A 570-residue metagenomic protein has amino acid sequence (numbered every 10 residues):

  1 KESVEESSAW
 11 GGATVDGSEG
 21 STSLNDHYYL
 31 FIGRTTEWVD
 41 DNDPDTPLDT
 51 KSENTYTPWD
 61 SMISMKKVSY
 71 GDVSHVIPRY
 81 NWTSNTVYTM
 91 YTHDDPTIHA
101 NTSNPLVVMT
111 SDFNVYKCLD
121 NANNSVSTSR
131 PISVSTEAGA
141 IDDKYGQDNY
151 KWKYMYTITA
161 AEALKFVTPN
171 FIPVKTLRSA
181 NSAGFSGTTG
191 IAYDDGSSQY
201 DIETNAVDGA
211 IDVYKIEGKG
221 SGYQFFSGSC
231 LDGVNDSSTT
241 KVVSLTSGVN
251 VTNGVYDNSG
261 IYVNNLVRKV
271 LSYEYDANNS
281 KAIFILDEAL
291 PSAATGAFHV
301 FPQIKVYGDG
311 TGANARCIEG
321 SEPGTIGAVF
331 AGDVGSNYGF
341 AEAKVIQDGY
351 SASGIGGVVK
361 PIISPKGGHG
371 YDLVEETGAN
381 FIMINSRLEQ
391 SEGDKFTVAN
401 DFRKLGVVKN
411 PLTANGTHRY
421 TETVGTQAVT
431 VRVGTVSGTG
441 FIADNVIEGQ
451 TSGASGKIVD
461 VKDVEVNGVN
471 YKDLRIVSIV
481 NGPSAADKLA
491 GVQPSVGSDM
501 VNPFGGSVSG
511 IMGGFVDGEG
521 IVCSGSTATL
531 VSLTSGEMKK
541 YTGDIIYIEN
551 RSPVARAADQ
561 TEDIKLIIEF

Functional and structural regions predicted by a protein language model:
K1-D49, V115, L119, N123-S125 (+1 more regions): N-terminal intrinsically disordered, low-complexity, charge/repeat-rich segments that act as generic
K1-H27, R34-W38, D45-S69, N380 (+3 more regions): Short, intrinsically disordered N-terminal pre-domain segments
R34-N101, T239, V243-T246: Acidic, glycine-rich low-complexity segments with interspersed aromatic residues
Y70, I77, V108, V126-T128: Structured alpha-helical subdomains that flank or immediately precede key functional sites
T83-M109, V207-I211, G425-V429: Short linear interaction motifs
S103-C118, Y256-V263, I447: Short hydrophobic/aromatic-rich beta-strand motifs
N114-K117, N121, S280-L286: Short, surface-exposed terminal/edge motifs of secreted or surface/virion proteins that either
D148-F570: Conserved, function-critical positions that sit in or immediately flank catalytic and ligand-binding motifs
